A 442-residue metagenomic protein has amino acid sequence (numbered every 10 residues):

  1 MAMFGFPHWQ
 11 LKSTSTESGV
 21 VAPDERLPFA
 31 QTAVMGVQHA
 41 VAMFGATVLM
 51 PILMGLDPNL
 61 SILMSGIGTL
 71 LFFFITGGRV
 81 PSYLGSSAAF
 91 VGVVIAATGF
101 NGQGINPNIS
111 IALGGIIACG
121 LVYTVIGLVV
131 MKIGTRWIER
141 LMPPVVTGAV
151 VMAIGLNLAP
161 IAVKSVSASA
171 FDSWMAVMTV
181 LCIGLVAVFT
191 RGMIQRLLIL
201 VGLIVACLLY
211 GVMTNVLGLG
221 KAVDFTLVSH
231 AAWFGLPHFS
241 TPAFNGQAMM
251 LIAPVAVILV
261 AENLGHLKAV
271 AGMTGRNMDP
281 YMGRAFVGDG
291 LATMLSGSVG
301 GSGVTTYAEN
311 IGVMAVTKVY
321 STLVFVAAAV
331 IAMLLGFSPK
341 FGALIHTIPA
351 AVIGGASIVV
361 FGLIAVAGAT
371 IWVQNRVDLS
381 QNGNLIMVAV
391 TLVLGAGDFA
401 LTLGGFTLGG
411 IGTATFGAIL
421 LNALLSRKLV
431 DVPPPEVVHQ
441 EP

Functional and structural regions predicted by a protein language model:
M1-P81, A89-I105: N-terminal signal-anchor module of multipass membrane proteins
M1-V34, L219-H238, G272-G275, A285 (+1 more regions): Intrinsically disordered, low-complexity non-transmembrane regions of multi-pass membrane transporters
Q10-K12, T16-E17, F44-T47, L181-F189 (+4 more regions): Juxtamembrane interface elements at the cytosolic ends of transmembrane helices in multi-pass membrane proteins
S15, G19-A30, G55-F73, L251-T322 (+1 more regions): Membrane-embedded helical hairpins/re-entrant loop segments and their flanking transmembrane helices within multi-pass
A33-M43, D172-T179, L197-L198, L236-H266 (+1 more regions): Hydrophobic, membrane-embedded alpha-helices of multi-pass small-molecule transporters
V48-L53, Y83-A96, G265-T274, V304-V316 (+2 more regions): Re-entrant/interfacial helical elements at transmembrane boundaries that shape and gate the permeation pathway
L53-L56, G78, G99-P107, M131 (+5 more regions): Juxtamembrane helix-boundary/capping and inter-helix hinge elements in multi-pass membrane proteins
N106-V216, A327-E436: Membrane-embedded alpha-helical modules
